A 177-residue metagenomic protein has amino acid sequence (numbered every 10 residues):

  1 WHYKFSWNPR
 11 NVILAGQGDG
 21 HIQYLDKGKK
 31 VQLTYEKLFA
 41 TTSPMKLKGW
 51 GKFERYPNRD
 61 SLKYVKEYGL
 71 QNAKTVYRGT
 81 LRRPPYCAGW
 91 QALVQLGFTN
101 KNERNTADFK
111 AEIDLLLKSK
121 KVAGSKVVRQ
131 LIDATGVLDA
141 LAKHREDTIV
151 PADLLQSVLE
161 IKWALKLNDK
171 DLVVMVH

Functional and structural regions predicted by a protein language model:
W1-H177: C-terminal catalytic/substrate-binding lobe primarily of soluble NAD(P)-dependent oxidoreductases
